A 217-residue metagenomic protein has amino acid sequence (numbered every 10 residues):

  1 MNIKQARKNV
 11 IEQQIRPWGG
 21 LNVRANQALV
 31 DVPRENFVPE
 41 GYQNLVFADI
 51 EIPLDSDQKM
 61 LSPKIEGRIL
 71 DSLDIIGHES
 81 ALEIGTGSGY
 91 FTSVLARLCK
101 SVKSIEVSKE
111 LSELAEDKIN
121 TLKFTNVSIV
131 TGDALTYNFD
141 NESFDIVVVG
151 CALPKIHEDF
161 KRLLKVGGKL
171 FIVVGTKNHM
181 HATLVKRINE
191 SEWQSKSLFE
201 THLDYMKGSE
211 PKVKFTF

Functional and structural regions predicted by a protein language model:
M1-L82, Y90-V94, L98, L111-D117 (+3 more regions): Class I SAM-dependent transferase core
D74-Q194: Conserved nucleotide-cofactor-binding alpha/beta core module
G208-F217: Short, surface-exposed secondary-structure junctions/capping segments
